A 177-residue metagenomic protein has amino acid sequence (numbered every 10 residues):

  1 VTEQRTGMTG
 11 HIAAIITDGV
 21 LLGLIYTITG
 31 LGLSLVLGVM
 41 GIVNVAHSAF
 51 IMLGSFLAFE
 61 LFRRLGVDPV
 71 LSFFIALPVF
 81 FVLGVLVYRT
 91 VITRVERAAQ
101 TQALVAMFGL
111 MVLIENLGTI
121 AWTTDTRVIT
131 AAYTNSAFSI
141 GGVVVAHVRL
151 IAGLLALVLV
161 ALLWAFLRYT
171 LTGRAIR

Functional and structural regions predicted by a protein language model:
T2-M40, V45-R177: Small-residue-rich transmembrane alpha-helical segments that form helix-helix packing/gating elements in polytopic
